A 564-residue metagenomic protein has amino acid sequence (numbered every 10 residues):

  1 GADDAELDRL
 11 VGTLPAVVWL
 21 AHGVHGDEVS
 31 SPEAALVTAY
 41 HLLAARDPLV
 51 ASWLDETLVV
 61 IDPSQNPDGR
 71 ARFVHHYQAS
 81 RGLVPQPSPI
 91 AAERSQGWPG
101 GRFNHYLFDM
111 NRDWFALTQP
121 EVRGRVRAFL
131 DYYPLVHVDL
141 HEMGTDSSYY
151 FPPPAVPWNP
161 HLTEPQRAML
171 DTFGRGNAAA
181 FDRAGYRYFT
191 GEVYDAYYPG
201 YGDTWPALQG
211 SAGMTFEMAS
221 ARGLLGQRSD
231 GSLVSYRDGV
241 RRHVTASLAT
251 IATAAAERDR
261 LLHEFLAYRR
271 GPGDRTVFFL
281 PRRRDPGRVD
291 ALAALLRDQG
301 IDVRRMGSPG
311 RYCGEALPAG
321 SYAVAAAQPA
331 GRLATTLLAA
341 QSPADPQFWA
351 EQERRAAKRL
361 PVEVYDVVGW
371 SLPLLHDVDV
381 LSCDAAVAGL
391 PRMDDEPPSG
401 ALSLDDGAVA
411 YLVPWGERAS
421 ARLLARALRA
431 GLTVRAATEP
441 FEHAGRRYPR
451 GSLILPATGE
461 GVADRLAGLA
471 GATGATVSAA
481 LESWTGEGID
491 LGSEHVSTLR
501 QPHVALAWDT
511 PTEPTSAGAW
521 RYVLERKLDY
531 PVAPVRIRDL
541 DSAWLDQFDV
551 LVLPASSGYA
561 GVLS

Functional and structural regions predicted by a protein language model:
G1-V29, L36-T57, Y106, R112-D113 (+9 more regions): Intrinsic-disorder/low-complexity accessory segments
D8-V11, L83, R94, W98 (+1 more regions): N-proximal short alpha-helices
V29-P32, H75: Residues at secondary-structure transition points
A39-L42, E56-A79, V84: Carboxylate/His-rich catalytic cores and anion/metal-binding grooves
Q65-P67, E142-G144, S220: Active-site-proximal loop/turn and secondary-structure-junction residues that shape catalytic pockets, frequently
H76-E93, F115, P134: Active-site cavity-forming subdomains of large catalytic enzyme subunits
P89-F108: Aromatic- and acidic-residue-enriched carbohydrate-binding clefts of CAZyme catalytic domains
V138: Active-site beta-loop-alpha substructure in enzyme catalytic cores, prototypically the cysteine-centered nucleophile
